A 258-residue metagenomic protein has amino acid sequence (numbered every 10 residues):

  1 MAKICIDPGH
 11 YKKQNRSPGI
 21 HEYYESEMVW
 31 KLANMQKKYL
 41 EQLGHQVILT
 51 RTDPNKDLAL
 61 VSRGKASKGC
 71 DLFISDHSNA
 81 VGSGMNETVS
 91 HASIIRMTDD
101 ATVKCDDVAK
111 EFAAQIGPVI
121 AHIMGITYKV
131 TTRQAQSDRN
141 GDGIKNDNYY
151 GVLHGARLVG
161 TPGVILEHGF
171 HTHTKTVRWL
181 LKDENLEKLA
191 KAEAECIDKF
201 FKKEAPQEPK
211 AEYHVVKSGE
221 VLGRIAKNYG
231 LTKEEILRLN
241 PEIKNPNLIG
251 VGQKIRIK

Functional and structural regions predicted by a protein language model:
A2-C5, Y11-R16, Y23, S75-G82 (+1 more regions): Active-site-adjacent mobile loop/cap segments within catalytic or ligand-binding domains
A2-F112: Catalytic-core regions of hydrolytic enzymes
K31-Q42, V108-G125, T176-E208: Long, well-ordered alpha-helical scaffolding segments within enzyme catalytic domains, especially pronounced
V108-N148: Active-site-adjacent substrate-binding region of metalloamidase/peptidase-like peptide-processing proteins
E195, K199-H214, R238, Q253-K258: Primarily N-terminal secretory
E208-T232, Q253: Primarily a LysM-type cell-wall glycan-binding module
L239-I243: Short alpha-helix capping/helix-loop boundary micro-motifs
